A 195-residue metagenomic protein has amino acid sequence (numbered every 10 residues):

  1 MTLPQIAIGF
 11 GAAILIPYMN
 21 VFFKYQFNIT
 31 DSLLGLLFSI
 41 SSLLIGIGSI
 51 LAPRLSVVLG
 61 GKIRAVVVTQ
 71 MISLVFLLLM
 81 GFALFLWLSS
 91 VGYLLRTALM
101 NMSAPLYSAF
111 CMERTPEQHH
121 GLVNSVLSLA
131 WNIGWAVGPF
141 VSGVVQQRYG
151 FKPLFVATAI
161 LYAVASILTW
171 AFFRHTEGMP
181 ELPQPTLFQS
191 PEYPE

Functional and structural regions predicted by a protein language model:
P17-L33: Short amphipathic helix-loop junctions that connect adjacent transmembrane helices in Major Facilitator Superfamily/SLC
D31-S32, E117-L127: Loop-to-transmembrane helix entry/capping segments in MFS-fold secondary transporters and related SLC/MFSD carriers
G48-G61, Q146-Q147: Helix-to-loop junctions at the C-terminal end of transmembrane segments in multipass secondary transporters
R64-L79, V156-A159: Structural signature of the two symmetry-related core transmembrane helices
G81-Y93: Helix-loop junctions at membrane interfaces in 12-TM secondary transporters
M102-T115: Intracellular juxtamembrane helix-capping segments at the cytosolic ends of symmetry-related transmembrane helices
V144-Y162: A membrane-interface helix-boundary motif in multi-pass transporters
T158-S190: Multi-pass alpha-helical transporter architecture, strongest for 12-TM Major Facilitator/SLC carriers used
